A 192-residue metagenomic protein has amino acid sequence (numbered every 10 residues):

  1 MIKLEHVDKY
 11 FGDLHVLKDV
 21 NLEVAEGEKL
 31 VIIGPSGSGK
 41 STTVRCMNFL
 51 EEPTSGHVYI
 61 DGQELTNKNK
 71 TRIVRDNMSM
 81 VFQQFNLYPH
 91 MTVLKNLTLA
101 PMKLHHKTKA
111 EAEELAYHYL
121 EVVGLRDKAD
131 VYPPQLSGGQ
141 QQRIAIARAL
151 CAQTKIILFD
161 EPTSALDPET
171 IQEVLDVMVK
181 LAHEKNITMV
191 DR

Functional and structural regions predicted by a protein language model:
M1-R192: ABC family nucleotide-binding domain
